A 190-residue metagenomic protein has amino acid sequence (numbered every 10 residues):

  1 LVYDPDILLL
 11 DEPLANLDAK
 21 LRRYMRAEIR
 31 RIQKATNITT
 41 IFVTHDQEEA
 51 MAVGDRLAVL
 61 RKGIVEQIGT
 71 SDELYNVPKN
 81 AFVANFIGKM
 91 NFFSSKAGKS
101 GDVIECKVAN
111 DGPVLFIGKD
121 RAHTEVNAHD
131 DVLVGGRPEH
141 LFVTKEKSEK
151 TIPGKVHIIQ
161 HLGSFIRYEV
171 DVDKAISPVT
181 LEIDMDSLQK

Functional and structural regions predicted by a protein language model:
L1-N85: ABC ATPase nucleotide-binding domains
I38, R56, F92-F93, I152: Structural detector for hydrophobic anchor residues on beta-strands
E49-V53, R61-I64, G88-N91, E125-V126 (+1 more regions): Short low-complexity stretches enriched in small and charged residues
K62, K96-G101: Short acidic/glycine-rich beta-turn/loop cap or linker motifs at sensory/regulatory domain boundaries that couple input
Q67, E73, F92, R167-Y168: Short, electropositive, low-hydrophobicity segments enriched in small/polar residues
T70, F82, S94-K96, P153-H157: Residues located in well-ordered beta-strands
M90, K99-K190: Non-catalytic connector elements of ABC transporters
